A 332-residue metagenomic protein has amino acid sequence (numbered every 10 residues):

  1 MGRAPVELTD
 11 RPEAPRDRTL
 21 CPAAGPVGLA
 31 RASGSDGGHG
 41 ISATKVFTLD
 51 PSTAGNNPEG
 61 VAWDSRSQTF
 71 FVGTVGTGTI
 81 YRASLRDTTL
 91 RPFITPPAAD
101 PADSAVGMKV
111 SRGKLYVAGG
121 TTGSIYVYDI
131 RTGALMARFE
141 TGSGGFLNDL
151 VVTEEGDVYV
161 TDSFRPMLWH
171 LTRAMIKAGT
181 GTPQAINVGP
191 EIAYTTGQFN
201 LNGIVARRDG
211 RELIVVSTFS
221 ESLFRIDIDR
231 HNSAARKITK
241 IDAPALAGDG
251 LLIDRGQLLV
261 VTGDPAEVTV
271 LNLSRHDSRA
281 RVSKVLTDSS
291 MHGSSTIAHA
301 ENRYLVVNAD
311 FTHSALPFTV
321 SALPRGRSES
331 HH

Functional and structural regions predicted by a protein language model:
G37-G55: A short helix->beta-strand "capping" segment at the edge of beta-propeller domains
S52-Q68, P97-Y116, T141-Y159, P190-E212 (+2 more regions): Beta-rich, blade/repeat-based domains predominating in secreted/periplasmic proteins but also intracellular
D64-S65, F70-T77, Y116-T122, V158-F164 (+4 more regions): Conserved beta-strand positions in repeat-built beta-propeller and related beta-rich domains
V72-P92: Beta-propeller domains
G78-Y81, G123-I125, P166-W169, E221-L223 (+3 more regions): Structural signal for beta-propeller blades
S84-T88, D129-A134, T172-I176, D227-N232 (+2 more regions): Short loop/turn segments that connect beta-strands within beta-propeller blades
V127-P183: Hydrophobic alpha-helical segments and helix pairs
T296-H332: Blade-level signature of beta-propeller repeat domains, shared across WD40, Kelch, NHL, RCC1 and BNR/Asp-box propellers
